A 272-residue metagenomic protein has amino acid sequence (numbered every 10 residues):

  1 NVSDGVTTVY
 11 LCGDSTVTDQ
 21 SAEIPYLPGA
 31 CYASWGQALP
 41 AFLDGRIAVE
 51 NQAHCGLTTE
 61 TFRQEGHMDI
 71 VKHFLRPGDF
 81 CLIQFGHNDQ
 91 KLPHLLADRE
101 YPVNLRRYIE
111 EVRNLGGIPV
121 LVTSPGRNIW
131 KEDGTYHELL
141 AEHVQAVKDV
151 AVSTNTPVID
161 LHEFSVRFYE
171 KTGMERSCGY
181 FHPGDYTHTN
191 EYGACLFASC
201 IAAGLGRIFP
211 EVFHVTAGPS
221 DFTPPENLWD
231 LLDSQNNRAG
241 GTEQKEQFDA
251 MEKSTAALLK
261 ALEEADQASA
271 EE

Functional and structural regions predicted by a protein language model:
N1-A53, D69-P77, A250, A268-E272: Serine-esterase "nucleophile elbow" of acetyl-processing enzymes
D14, H54-L57, H87, A194: Gly/Ser/Thr-rich helix-start
T58-G66: Structural motif
G66-A217, A261-A270: Alpha-helical cap/lid subdomain in secreted, periplasmic, or secretory-pathway luminal O-acyl-processing enzymes
I208-N236: C-terminal/domain-terminus segments
W229-E272: Acidic, Ser/Thr-rich low-complexity intrinsically disordered segments
